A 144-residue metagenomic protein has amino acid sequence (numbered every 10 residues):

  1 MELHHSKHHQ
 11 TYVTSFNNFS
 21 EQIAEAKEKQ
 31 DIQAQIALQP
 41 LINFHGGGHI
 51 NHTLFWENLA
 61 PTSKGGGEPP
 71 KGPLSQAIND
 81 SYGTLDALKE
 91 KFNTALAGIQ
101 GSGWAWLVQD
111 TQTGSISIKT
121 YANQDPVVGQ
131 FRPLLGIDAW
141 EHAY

Functional and structural regions predicted by a protein language model:
M1-Y144: Feature for soluble, non-membrane regions of globular proteins
